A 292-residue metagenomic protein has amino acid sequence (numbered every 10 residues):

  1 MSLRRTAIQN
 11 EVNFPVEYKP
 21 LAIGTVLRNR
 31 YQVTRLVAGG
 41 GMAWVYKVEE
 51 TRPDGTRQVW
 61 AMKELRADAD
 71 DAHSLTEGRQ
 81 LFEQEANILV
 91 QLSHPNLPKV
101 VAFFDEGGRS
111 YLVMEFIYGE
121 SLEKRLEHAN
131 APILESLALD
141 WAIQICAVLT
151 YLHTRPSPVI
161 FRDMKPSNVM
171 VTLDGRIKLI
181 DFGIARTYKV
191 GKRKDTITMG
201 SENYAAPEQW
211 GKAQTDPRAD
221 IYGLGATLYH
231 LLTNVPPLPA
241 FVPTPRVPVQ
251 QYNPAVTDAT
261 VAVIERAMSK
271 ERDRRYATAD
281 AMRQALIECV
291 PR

Functional and structural regions predicted by a protein language model:
T34-G41, V45: Protein kinase glycine-rich loop
R66-Q91: AlphaC helix of the eukaryotic protein kinase fold
F103: Activation-segment/catalytic-loop signature of the eukaryotic protein kinase fold
G107-S121: Conserved short submotifs of the Hanks-type protein kinase catalytic core that shape the nucleotide-binding pocket
W141-A142: Activation segment signature within eukaryotic-like protein kinase domains
A147-V159: Protein kinase catalytic-loop region centered on the HRD/HxD motif
D195-E208: Conserved activation segment of eukaryotic-like protein kinases, specifically the C-terminal portion of the activation
